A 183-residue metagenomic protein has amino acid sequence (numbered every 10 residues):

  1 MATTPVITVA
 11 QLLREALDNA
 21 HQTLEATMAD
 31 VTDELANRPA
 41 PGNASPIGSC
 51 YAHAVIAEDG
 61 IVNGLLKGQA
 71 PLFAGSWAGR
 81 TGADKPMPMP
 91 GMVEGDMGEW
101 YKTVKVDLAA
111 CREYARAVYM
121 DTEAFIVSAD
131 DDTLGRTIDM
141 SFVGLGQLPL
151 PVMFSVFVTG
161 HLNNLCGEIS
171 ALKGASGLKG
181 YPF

Functional and structural regions predicted by a protein language model:
M1-R14: Basic/polar N-terminal segments that are highly enriched at the extreme N-terminus, encompassing both cleavable
T4-V6, M97-A109, V143-V152: Acidic/His metal-coordination segments adjacent to aromatic residues that form catalytic metal sites in metalloenzymes
R14, D18, E25, L35-E94 (+2 more regions): Short, contiguous alpha-helical
M28-A29: N-terminal accessory segments that precede or flank the first globular/catalytic domain
M87-M120: Alpha-helix-centered segments that form part of catalytic cores
W100, T133-M140: Flexible secondary-structure boundary motifs
A124-D132: Glycine-rich, acidic and aromatic/proline-enriched surface loops and short helix-turn segments that act as binding
